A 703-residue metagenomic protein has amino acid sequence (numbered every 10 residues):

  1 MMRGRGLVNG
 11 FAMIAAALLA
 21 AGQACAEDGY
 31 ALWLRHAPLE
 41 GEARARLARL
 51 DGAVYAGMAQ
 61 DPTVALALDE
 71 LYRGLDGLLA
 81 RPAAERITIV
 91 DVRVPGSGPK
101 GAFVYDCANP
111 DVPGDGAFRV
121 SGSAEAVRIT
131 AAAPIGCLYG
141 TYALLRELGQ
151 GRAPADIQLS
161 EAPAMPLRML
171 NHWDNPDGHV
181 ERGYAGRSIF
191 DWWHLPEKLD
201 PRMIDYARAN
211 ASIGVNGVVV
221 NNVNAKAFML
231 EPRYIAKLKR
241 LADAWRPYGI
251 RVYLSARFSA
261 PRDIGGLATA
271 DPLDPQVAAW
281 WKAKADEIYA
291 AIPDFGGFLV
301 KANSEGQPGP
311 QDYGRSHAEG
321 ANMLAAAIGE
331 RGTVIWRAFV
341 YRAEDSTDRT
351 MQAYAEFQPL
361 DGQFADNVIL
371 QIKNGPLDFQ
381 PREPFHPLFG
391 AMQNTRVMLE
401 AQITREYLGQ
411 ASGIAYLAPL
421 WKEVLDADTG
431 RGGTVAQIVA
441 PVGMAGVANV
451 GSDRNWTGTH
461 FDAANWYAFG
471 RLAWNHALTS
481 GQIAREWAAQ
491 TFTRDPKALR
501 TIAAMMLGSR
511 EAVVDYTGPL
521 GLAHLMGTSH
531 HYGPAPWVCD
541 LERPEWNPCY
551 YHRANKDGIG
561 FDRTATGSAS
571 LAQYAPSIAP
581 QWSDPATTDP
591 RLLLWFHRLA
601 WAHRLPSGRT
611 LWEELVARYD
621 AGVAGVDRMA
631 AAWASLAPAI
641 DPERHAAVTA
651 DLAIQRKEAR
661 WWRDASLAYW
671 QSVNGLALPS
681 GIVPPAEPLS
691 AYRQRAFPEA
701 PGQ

Functional and structural regions predicted by a protein language model:
M1-F11: Bacterial N-terminal signal peptides that target proteins for export
G10-L19: Sec-dependent N-terminal signal peptides
A21-Q23: N-terminal signal peptide c-region/cleavage motif recognized by signal peptidases
A26-A124, A155: Acidic, contiguous N-terminal accessory segments
A56-D61, V90-G96, Y105-N109, T130-A132 (+4 more regions): Structural motif
A59-E70, G74, N109-K282, A290-G297 (+2 more regions): Feature activates predominantly on carbohydrate-active enzymes
G266-R485, T491, D495: Catalytic-core regions of glycoside hydrolase
Q437-G702: C-terminal non-catalytic alpha-helical accessory regions
